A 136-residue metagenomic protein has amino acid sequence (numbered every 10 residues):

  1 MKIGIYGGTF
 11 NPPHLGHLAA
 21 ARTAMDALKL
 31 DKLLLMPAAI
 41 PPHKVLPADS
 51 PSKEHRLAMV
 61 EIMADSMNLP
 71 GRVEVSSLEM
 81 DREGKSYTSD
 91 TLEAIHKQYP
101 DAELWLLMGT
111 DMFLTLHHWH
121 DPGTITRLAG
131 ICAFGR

Functional and structural regions predicted by a protein language model:
M1-R136: Nucleotidyltransferase catalytic core that binds NTPs
